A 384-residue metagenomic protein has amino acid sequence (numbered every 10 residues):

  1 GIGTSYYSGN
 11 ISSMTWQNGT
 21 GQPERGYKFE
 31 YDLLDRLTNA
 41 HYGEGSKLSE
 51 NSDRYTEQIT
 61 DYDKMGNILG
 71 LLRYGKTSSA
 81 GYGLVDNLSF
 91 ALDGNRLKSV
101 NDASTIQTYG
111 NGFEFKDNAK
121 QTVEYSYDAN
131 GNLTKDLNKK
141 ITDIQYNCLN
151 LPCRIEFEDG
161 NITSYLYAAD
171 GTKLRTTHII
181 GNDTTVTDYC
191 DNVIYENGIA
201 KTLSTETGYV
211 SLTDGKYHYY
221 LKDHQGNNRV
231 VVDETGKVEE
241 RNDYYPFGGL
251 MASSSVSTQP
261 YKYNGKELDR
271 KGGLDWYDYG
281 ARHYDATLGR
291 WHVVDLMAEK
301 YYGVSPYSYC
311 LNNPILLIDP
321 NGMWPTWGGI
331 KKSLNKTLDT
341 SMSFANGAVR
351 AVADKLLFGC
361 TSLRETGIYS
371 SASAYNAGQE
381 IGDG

Functional and structural regions predicted by a protein language model:
G1, F90, D191, K201 (+3 more regions): A motif-centric feature for acidic-aromatic and gly/ser/thr-rich catalytic loops and repeats
G1-A169, L174-H218, S254-K262: Acidic/glycine-rich beta-solenoid
S13-T15, N39-H41, L72, V230 (+4 more regions): A structural signal for beta-strand register positions
T20-Q22, R270-G273, K300-Y302, I381-G384: Short glycine/serine/proline-enriched coil/turn segments at secondary-structure junctions
G43-G45, N138-K139, L149-L151, F157-G160 (+10 more regions): An acidic- and aromatic-residue-enriched active-site/binding cleft used to recognize and process polar
T235-G249, G272, G280-R282, A286-L334: Short turn/helix-capping motifs enriched in Asx and small/polar residues
G322-G384: Cationic, glycine-rich low-complexity segments
